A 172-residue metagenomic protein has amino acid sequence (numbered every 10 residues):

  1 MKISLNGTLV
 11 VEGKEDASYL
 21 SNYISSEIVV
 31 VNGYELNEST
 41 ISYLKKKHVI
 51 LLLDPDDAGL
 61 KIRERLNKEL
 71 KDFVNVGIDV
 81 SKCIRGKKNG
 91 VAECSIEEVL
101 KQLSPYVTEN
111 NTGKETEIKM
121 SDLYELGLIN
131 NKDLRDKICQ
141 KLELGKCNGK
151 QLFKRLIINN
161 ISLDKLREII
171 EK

Functional and structural regions predicted by a protein language model:
M1-L5, E171-K172: Short, Lys/Arg-enriched, disordered terminal segments
S4-H48: Acidic, glycine-rich catalytic loops of TOPRIM or P-loop NTPase phosphate-binding modules used across DNA replication
N22, Y34, E38-K172: TOPRIM fold recognition
